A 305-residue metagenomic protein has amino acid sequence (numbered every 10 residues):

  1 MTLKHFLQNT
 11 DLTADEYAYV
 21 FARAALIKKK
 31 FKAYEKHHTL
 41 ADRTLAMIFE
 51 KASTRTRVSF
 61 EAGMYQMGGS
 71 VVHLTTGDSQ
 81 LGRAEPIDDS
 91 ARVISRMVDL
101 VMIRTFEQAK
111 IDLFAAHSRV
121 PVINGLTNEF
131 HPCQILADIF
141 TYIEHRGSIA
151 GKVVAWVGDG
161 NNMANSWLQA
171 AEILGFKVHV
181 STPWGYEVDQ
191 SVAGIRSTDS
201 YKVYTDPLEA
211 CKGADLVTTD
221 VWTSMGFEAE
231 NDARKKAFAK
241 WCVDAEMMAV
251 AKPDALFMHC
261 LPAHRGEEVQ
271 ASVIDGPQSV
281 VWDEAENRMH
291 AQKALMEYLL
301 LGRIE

Functional and structural regions predicted by a protein language model:
M1-V58, A62: Positively charged, low-complexity intrinsically disordered leader regions
T44-M97: Active-site cofactor/substrate anionic-group-binding motifs, chiefly glycine- and Lys/Arg-rich phosphate-binding loops
E50-A62, E144-T219: Glycine-rich phosphate/diphosphate-binding loop of Rossmann-like nucleotide-binding domains
M67, M97, H117-S118, L174 (+3 more regions): Short, structured coil segments at secondary-structure junctions
R92, D99-A170, H259: Anion-binding alpha/beta catalytic cores of soluble intermediary-metabolism enzymes, centered on
R196-S272: Rossmann-like adenosine-cofactor binding region
D254-A255, L261-E305: Adenosine-phosphate binding glycine-rich loop
